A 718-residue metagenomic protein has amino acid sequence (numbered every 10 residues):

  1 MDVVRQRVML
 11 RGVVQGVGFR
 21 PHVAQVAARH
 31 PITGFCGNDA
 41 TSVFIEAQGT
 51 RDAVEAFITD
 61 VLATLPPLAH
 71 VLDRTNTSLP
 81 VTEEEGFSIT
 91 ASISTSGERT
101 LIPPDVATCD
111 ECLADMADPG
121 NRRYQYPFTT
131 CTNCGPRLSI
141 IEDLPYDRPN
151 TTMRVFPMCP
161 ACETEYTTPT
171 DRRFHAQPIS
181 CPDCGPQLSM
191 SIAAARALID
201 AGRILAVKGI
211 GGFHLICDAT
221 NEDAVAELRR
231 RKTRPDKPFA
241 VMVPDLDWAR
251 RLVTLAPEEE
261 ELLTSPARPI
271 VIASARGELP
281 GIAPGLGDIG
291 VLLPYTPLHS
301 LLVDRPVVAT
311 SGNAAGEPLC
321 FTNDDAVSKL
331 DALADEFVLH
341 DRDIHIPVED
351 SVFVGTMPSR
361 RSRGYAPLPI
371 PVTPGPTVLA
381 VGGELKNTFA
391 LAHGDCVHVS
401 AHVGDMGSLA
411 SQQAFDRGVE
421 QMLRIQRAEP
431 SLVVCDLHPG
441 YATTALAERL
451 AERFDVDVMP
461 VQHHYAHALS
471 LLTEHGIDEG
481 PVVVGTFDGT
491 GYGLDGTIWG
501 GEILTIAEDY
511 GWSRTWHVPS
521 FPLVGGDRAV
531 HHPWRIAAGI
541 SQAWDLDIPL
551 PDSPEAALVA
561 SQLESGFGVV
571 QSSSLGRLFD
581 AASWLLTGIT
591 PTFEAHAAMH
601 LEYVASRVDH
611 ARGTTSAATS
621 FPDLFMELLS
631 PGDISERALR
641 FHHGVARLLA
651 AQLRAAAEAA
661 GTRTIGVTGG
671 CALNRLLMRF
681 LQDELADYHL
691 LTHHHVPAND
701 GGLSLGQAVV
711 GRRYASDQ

Functional and structural regions predicted by a protein language model:
M1-F174, P178, P182-P186: Intrinsically disordered, low-complexity, mixed-charge
T64, P149, E165, V303-P374 (+1 more regions): Internal gly/pro-rich beta-alpha loop/helix module that stabilizes soluble enzyme cofactors or their anionic handles
S78, I204, G212-I272, H345: A phosphate-binding glycine/aspartate-rich beta-alpha loop in the early core of alpha/beta enzymes
G185, G383-Q413, R417-Q421, W544 (+2 more regions): A contiguous, well-structured pocket-lining segment that forms one wall/lid of small-molecule binding clefts in soluble
A206, R427-G440, V458-M459, G576 (+1 more regions): Short glycine-rich phosphate-binding loop at a beta-alpha junction
R250-L255, L301, L319-A326, D350-S351 (+2 more regions): Conserved phosphate-binding catalytic cores of ATP/NTP-utilizing and phosphoryl-transfer enzymes
D436, F454-H467, T664-T668, R675 (+1 more regions): Conserved phosphate-binding/catalytic loops in two-lobed NTP-binding clefts
H464-F487, Y492-G493, P533-Q542, D580 (+2 more regions): Glycine-rich phosphate-binding/hydrolytic loop that grips phosphoryl groups
